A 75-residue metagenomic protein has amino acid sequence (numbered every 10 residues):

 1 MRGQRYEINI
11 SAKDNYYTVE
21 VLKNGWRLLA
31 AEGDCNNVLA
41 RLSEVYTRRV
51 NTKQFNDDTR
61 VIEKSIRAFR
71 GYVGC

Functional and structural regions predicted by a protein language model:
M1-T18, A31, G71: Short N-terminal "domain-start" leader segments that mark the transition from disordered tails or signal peptides into
L29-C75: Mixed-charge, Lys/Arg-enriched low-complexity segments
